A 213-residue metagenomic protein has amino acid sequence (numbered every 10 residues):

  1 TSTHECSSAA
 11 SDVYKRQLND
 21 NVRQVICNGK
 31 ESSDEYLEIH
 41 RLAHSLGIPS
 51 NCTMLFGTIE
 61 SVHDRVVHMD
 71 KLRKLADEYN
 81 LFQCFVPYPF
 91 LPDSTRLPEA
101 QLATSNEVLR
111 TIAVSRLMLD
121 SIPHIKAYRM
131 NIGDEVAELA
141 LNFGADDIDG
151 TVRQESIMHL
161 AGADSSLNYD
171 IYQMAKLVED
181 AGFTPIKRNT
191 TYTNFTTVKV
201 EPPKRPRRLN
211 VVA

Functional and structural regions predicted by a protein language model:
T1-A10, Y14: Single conserved hydrophobic/aromatic residue that forms the stacking wall/gate of nucleotide- or nucleobase-binding
T3-H4, H68, H124: Histidine-centered active-site/metal-ligand motif
E5, H40-A43, L72, A140 (+1 more regions): Generic structural signal for hydrophobic
S8, R41, D70, A113 (+1 more regions): A broad detector of short, well-ordered amphipathic alpha-helices that serve as recognition/interaction surfaces
S11-D12, P49-M54, F82-Y88: Short beta-strand segments at enzyme active-site cores
S11-G47, L55-A76, R96-N106, G162-D164: Conserved non-cysteine loop/helix-boundary elements of the Radical SAM core domain that shape
A76-A213: Auxiliary Fe-S-binding modules of radical SAM enzymes
